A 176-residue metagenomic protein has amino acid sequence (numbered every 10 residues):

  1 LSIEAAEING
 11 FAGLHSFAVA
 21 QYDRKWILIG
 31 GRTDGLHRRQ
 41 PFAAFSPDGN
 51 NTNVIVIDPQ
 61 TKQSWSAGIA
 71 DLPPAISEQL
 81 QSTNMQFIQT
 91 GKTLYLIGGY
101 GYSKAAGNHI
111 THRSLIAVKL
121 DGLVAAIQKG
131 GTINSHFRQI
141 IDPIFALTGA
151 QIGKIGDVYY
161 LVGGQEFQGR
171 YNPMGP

Functional and structural regions predicted by a protein language model:
L1-F11, A67-L72, T132-R138: A short helix->beta-strand "capping" segment at the edge of beta-propeller domains
E4-T52: Beta-strand-rich domains and repeat architectures in extracellular enzymes and scaffolds, especially beta-propellers
I8, A43-Y95, G101-S103, I141: Blade-loop segments of beta-propeller domains
H15-V19, E78-F87, A146-I152: Beta-propeller and closely related beta-sheet repeat lectin domains
Q21-R24, Q89-K92, K154-D157: Residue-level detector of Asp-centered blade-edge/turn motifs that repeat once per structural unit in beta-propeller
Y22-P41, L96-A106, Y159-G175: Glycine-centered tight turns/hairpins at beta-strand boundaries that repeat across beta-rich repeat domains
F42-Q63, N108-K129, M174-P176: Beta-propeller blade signature
L115, I127-P176: Aromatic- and glycine-enriched pocket-lining scaffold segments that form the walls of small-molecule binding clefts
